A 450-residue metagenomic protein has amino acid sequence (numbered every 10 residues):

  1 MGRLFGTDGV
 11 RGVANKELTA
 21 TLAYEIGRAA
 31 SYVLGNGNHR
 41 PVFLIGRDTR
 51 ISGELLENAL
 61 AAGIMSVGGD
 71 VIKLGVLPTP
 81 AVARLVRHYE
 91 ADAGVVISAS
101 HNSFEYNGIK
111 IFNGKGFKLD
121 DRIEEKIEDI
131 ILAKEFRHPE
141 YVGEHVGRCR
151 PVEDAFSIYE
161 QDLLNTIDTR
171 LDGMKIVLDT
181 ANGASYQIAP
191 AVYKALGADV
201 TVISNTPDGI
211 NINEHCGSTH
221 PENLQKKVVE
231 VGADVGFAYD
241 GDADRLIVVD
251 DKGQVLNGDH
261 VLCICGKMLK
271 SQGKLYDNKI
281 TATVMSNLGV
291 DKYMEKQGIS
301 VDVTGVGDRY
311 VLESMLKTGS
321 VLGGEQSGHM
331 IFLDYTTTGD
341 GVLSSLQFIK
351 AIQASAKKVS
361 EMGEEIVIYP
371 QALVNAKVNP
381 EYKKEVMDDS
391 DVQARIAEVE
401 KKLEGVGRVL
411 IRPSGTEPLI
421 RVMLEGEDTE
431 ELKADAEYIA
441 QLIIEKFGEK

Functional and structural regions predicted by a protein language model:
M1-A62, S66-G68, C149-I176, K383-K384 (+1 more regions): An N-terminal, well-structured beta->alpha segment
V13, N107-V231: Gly/Ser/Thr-enriched, mixed-charge loops and adjacent short helices that form phosphate/oxyanion-binding elements
Y32, N36-Y106, A191-V249: N-terminal small/polar loop signature for handling phosphorylated ligands or for N-terminal nucleophile
H39-D48, I72, I176-V177, N278-V284 (+1 more regions): Short glycine-rich phosphate-binding loop at a beta-alpha junction
A81, E125-E160, N165, D251-G324 (+1 more regions): Proline/glycine-rich low-complexity loops and linkers
A91-Y106, V228-D250, Q254-V255, I299-D340: Glycine-rich phosphate-binding loop
Q272-K450: Phosphate-binding and adjacent anionic-ligand microenvironments
